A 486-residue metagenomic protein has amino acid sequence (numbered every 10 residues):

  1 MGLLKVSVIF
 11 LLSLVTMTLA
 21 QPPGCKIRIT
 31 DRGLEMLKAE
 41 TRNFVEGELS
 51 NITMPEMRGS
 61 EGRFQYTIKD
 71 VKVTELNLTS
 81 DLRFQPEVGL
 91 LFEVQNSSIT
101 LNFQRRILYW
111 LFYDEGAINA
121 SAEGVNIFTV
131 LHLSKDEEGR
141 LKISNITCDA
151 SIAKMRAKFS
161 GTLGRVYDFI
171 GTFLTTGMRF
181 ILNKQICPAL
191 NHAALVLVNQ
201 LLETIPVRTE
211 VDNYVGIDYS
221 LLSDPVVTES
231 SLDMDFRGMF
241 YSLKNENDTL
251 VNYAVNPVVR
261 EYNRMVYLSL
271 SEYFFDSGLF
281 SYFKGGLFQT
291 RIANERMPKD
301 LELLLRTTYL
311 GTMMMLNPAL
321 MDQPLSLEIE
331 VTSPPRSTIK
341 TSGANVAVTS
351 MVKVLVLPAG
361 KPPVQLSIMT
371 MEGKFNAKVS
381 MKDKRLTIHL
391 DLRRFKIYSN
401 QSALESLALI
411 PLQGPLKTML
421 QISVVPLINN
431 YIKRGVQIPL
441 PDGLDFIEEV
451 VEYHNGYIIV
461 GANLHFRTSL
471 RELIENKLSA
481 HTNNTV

Functional and structural regions predicted by a protein language model:
G2-Q104, A153-V486: Extended, low-charge, aliphatic-rich alpha-helical segments
T79-D81, Q95, T100-Y113, I118-S160: Well-ordered mid-protein domain cores that form the structural environment of catalytic cofactors
